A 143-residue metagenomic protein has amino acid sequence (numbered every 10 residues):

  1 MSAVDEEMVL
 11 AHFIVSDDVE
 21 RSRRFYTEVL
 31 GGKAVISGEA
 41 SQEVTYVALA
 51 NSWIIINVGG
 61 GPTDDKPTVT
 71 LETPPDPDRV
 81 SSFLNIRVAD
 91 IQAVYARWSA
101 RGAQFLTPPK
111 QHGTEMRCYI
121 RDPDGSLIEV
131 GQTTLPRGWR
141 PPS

Functional and structural regions predicted by a protein language model:
M1-A11, K33-I86, A93-R121, T133-S143: Vicinal oxygen chelate
F13-V19: Conserved beta-strand-loop-alpha-helix junction that forms the acyl-donor binding cleft
S16, N85-V88: Short, solvent-exposed loop/helix junctions and linker helices that flank or host conserved functional motifs
R21-S22, A93: Short Gly/charged-rich anion-binding patches and loops
S22-T27, W98, G125: Conserved active-site tyrosine of GNAT-family acetyltransferases
L127-V130: Short glycine-/small-residue motifs
